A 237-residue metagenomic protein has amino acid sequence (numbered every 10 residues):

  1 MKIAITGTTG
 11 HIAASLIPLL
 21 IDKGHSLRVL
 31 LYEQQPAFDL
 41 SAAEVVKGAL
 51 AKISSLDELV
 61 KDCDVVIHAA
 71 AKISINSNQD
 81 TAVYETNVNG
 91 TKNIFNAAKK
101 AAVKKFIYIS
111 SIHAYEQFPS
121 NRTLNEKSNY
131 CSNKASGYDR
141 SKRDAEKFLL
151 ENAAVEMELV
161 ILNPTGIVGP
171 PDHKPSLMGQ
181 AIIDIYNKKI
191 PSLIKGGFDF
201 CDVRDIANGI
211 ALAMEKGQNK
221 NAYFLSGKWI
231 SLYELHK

Functional and structural regions predicted by a protein language model:
I3-K23: N-terminal Rossmann NAD(P)H-binding glycine-rich loop of SDR-like oxidoreductase domains
Q35, A43-N89, A97: NAD(P)H-binding glycine-rich loop region in Rossmannoid oxidoreductase-like domains and their noncatalytic homologs
Y84-V88, L124, K134-E146, S176-G179 (+1 more regions): Short-chain dehydrogenase/reductase
N89-Y138: Conserved Rossmann-fold NAD(P)-dependent oxidoreductase catalytic core, especially the SDR/UDP-sugar
N133, A181-C201, D205: A conserved pocket-lining segment of Rossmann-fold NAD(P)-dependent short-chain dehydrogenase/reductase
K147-P170: Conserved beta-loop-beta element that borders a ligand/cofactor-binding pocket
E156, G169-Q180, A213-Y223: Glycine/proline-rich active-site loop of Rossmann-fold NAD(P)-dependent oxidoreductases
G209-K237: Mid/C-terminal beta-alpha module of Rossmann-like enzyme folds, strongest in SDR-family dehydrogenases/epimerases
